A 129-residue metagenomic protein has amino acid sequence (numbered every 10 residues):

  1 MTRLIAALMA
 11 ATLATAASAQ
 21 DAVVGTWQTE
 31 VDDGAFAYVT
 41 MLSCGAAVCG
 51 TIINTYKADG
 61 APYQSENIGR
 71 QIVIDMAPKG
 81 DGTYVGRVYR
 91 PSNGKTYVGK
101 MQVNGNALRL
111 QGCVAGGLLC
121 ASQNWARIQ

Functional and structural regions predicted by a protein language model:
M1-A7: Sec-dependent signal peptide recognition, specifically the positively charged N-region followed immediately by
A10-A11: Short, linear, compositionally biased motifs with a strong N-terminal bias
A14-A17: N-terminal signal peptide c-region/cleavage motif recognized by signal peptidases
V23-G99: Central antiparallel beta-sheet cores of small beta-barrel/beta-sandwich binding domains
G86, A107-L108: Acidic, Gly/Ser/Thr-rich repeat motifs that build Ca2+-stabilized beta-propeller blades
V98-M101, L108-L119: Short, exposed beta-strand-loop hairpins at the edges of beta-sheets in extracellular/periplasmic proteins
A115-Q129: Edge beta-strand at a domain terminus
